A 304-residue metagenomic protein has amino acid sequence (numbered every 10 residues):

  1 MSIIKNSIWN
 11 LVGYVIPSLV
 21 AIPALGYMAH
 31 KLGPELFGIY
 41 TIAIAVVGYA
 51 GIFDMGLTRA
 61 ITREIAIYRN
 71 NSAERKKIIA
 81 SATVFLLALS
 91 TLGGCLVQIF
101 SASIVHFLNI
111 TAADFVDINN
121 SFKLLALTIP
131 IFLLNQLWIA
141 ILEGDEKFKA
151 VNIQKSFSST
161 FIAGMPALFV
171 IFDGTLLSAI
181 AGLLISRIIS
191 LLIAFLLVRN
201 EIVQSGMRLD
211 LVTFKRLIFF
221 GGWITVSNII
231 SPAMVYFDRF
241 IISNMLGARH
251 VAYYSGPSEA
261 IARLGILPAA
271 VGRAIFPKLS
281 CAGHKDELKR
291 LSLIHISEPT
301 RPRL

Functional and structural regions predicted by a protein language model:
M1-A21, A73-K76, A80-S81, I118 (+4 more regions): N-terminal membrane topogenesis motif
S2-I3, K149, L176-A179, L192-V235 (+2 more regions): Interhelical loop/hinge segments that connect adjacent transmembrane helices in multipass membrane
S2-R59, S90, G94-Q98, T128 (+3 more regions): Signature of the first transmembrane helix
I4, T41, A73-A88, F122 (+5 more regions): Interfacial transmembrane-helix starts/ends
M55-N70, E143-G144, V203, I261-L293 (+1 more regions): Helix-loop junctions and terminal segments of transmembrane helices in multi-pass membrane transport/translocation
A80-N109, G164-F172, L192, P268 (+2 more regions): Alpha-helical transmembrane segments of multi-pass membrane transport and lipid-handling proteins
I99, A112-W138, I189, R301: Alpha-helical transmembrane segments of multi-pass membrane proteins
K123, N152-N200, S258-I261: Hydrophobic alpha-helical transmembrane segments
